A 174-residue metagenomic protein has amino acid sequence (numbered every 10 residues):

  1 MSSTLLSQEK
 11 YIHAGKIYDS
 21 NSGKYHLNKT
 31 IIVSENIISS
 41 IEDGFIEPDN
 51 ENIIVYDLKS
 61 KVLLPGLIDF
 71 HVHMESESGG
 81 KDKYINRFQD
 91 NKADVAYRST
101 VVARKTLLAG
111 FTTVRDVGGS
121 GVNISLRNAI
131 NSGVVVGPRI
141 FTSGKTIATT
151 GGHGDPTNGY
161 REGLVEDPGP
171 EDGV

Functional and structural regions predicted by a protein language model:
M1-E9: Bacterial Sec-dependent N-terminal signal peptides
S7, E51-I53, V134-R139: Short coil/turn connectors at secondary-structure junctions
I12, H26-N28, N50, D94 (+1 more regions): Extracytoplasmic
I12, I54-Y56, F141: Hydrophobic/aromatic beta-strand patches that form the interior of the parallel beta-sheet core in alpha/beta enzyme
H13, L27-K29, G110, V136: Envelope-exposed proteins and targeting segments
I17, G23-L64: Histidine-rich, glycine-flanked metal-binding segment
K61-S132, T150-H153: Metal-associated gating/positioning segment near the N- to mid-region
V134-V174: Metal-coordinating catalytic core of metallo-dependent amide/deamination hydrolases
